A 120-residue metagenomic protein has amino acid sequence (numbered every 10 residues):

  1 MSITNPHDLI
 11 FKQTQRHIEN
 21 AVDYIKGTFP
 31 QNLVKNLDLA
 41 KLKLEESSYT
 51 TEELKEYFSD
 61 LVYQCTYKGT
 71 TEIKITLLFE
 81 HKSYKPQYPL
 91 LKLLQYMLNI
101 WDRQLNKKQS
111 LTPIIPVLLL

Functional and structural regions predicted by a protein language model:
M1-L120: Accessory alpha/beta interaction modules
